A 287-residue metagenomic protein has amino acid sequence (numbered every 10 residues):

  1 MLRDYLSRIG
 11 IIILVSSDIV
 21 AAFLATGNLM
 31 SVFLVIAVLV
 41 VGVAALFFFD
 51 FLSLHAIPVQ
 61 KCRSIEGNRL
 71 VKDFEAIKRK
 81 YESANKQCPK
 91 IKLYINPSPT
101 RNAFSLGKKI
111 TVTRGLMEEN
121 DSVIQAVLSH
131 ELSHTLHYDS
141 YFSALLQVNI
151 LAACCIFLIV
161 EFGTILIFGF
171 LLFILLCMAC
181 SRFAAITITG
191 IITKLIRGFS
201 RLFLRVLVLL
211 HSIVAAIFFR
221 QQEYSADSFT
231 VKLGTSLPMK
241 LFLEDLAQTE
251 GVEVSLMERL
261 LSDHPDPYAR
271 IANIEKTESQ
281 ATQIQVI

Functional and structural regions predicted by a protein language model:
M1-A45: N-terminal low-structure segments adjacent to metalloprotease catalytic domains across cellular compartments
M1-I11, A144-Q147, A152-C155: Juxtamembrane interface helix immediately N-terminal to a transmembrane segment
D4, C154, L166-L243: Metalloprotease/metallohydrolase-associated module, dominated by Zn2+-dependent proteases
L24-F33, I159-L166, L195: Membrane-helix interface and helix-disruption motif detector
L34-P58, L204-A215: Transmembrane alpha-helices and immediately adjacent membrane-cytoplasm interface residues in multi-pass integral
L46-L128, L132, L136-S140, V252: Peri-catalytic and regulatory segments of divalent metal-dependent proteins
A84-G107, H211-R220, S225, T230-I287: Active-site-proximal gating segments in proteases and membrane effectors
L132-N149, T235-S236: Catalytic Zn2+-binding segment of zinc metalloproteases
